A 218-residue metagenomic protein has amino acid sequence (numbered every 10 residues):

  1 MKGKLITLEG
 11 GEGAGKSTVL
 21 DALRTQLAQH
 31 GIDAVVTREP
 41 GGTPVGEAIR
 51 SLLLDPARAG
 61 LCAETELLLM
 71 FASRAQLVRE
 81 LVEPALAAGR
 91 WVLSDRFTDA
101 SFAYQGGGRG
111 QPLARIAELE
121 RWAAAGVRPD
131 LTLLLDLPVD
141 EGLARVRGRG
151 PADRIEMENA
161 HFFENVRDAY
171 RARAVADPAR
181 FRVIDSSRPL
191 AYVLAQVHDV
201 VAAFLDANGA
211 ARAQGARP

Functional and structural regions predicted by a protein language model:
K2-L5: Pre-Walker A (Motif I) flank of P-loop NTPase domains
L8: Hydrophobic anchor at the beta1->P-loop junction of P-loop NTPases
G13: Walker A (P-loop) phosphate-binding loop of P-loop NTPases
K16: Conserved lysine of the Walker
V19: Hydrophobic positions on the alpha1 helix immediately C-terminal to the Walker A/P-loop
A22-R24, D140-P218: NTP-dependent small-molecule kinase module
H30-A124, Q196, V200: ATP-dependent small-molecule kinase phosphotransfer cores that center on conserved nucleotide phosphate-binding segments
A100-D168, A172: A glycine- and Lys/Arg-enriched "phosphate-lid" helix/loop adjacent to the NTP-binding pocket of small-molecule kinases
